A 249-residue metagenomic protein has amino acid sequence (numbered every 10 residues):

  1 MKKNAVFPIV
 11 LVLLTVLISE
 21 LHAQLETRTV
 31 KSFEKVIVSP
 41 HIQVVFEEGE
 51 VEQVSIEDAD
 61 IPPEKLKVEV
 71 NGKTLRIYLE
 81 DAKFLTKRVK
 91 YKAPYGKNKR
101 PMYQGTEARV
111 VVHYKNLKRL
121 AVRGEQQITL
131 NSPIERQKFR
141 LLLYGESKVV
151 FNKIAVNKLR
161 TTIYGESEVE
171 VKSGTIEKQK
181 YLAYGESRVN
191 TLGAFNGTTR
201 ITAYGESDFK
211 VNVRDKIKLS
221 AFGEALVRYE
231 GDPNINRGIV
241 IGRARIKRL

Functional and structural regions predicted by a protein language model:
M1-R28: Bacterial Sec-dependent N-terminal signal peptides
L21, Q126-Q127, G197, Y204: Short leucine-rich amphipathic alpha-helices used at interfaces
Q24-R123, Q127-L142, K153-T162, K172-Q179 (+1 more regions): Acidic (Asp/Glu) and glycine-rich low-complexity loops/linkers that are typically intrinsically disordered
V169-L249: Short, surface-exposed interaction patches in beta-rich subdomains that mediate adhesion/assembly near membranes
